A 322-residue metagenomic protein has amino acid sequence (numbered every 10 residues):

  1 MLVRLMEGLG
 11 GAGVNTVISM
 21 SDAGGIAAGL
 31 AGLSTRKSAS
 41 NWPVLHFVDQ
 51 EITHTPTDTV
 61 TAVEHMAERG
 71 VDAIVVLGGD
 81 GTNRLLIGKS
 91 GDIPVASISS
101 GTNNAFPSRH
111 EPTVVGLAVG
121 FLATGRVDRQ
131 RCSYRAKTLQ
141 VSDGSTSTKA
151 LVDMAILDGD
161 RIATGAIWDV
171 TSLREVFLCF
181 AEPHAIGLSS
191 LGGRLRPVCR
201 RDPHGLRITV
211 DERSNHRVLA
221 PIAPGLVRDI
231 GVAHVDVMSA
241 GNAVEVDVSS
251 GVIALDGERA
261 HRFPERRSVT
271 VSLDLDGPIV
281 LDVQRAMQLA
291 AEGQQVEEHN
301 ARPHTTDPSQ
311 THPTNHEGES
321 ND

Functional and structural regions predicted by a protein language model:
M1-A73, G88: ATP/NTP phosphate-donor binding region
E7-N15, E68, V119, A123-V127 (+4 more regions): Generic secondary-structure signature for well-ordered alpha-helical cores
T16-I18, D72-V75, I93-A96, T148-D153 (+3 more regions): Structural motif
M20-A23, L77-D80, I98-G101, D143-G144 (+7 more regions): Fold-independent oxyanion-binding glycine-rich loops and adjacent beta-strand/coil segments at enzyme active sites
A28, L85, A105-F106, A150 (+3 more regions): Short helix/loop capping segments that flank catalytic or ligand/cofactor-binding pockets
G32, V60-T61, D211-D322: ATP/nucleoside-binding phosphotransfer catalytic cores, i.e., glycine-rich phosphate-binding loops
H46, P56-T138, S147-A150: Active-site histidine-anchored catalytic micro-motif
V127-H234, A240-N242: ATP/pyrophosphate-binding catalytic subdomain of soluble kinases
